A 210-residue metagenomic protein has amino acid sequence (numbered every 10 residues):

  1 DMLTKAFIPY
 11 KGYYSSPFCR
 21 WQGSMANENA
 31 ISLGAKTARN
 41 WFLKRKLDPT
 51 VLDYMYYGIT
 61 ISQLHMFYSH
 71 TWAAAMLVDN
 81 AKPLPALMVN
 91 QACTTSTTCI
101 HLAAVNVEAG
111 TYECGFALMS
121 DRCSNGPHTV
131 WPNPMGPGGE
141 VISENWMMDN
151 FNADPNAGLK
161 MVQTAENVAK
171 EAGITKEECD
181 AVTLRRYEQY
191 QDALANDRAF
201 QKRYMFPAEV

Functional and structural regions predicted by a protein language model:
D1-L84, S120-V210: Conserved "HGTGT" condensation-loop signature of ketosynthase/thiolase-family condensing enzymes that catalyze
Y10, Y56, T94, E108 (+1 more regions): Short glycine/serine/threonine-biased micro-segments
T37-W41, S96-A103: Generic hydrophobic alpha-helical segments
A86-S96: Active-site nucleophile and cofactor-binding loops and adjacent substrate-binding regions of central metabolic enzymes
T98-P134: Hydrophobic alpha-helical hairpins/lids featuring a short glycine-rich hinge
